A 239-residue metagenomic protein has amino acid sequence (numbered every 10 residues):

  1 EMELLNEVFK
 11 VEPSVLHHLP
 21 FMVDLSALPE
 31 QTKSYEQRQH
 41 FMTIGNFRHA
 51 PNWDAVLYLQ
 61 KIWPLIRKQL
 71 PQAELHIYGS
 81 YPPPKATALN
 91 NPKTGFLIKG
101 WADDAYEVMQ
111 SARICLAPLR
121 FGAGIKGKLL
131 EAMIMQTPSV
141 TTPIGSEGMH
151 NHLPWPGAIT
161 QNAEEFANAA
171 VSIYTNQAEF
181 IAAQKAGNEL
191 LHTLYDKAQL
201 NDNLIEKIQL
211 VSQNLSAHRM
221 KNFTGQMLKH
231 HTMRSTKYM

Functional and structural regions predicted by a protein language model:
L4-E7, V11, H17-S111: Conserved catalytic-core segment of nucleotide-activated headgroup transferases in glycan assembly
D104, F121-G124, S146: Active-site donor-sugar recognition loop in glycosyltransferases
Q110-G124, M135-T137: Acidic donor-binding loop of glycosyltransferase active sites
K128-E131, P138-T142: Short hydrophobic beta-strand element within catalytic cores of glycosyltransferases and related nucleotide-activated
P143-W155, I159: Short acidic/histidine- and often glycine-rich active-site loop of Leloir-type glycosyltransferases that engages
P156-E164, S172-Q177: Conserved acidic donor-binding segment of nucleotide-sugar-dependent glycosyltransferases
I181, A186-M239: C-terminal amphipathic helix plus adjacent low-complexity, charged tail appended to glycosyltransferase catalytic
